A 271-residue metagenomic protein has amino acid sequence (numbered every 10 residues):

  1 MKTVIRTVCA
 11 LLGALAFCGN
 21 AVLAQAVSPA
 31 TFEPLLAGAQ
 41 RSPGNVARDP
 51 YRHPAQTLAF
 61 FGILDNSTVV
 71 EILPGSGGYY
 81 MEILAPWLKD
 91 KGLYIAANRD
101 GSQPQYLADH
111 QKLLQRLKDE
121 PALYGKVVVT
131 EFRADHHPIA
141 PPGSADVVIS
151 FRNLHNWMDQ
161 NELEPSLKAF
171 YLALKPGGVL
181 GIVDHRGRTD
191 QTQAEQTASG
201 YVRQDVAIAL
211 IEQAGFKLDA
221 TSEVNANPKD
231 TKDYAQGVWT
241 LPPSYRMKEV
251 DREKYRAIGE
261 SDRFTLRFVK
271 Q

Functional and structural regions predicted by a protein language model:
F32-F60, L64: Class I SAM-dependent methyltransferase Rossmann-like catalytic core, especially the SAM/SAH-binding loop
D65-S76: Conserved class I S-adenosyl-L-methionine
A85-P86, L163-P176: A short glycine-rich, Lys/Arg-flanked "PGG" loop and its adjoining helix->strand segment in the class I
I95, G177-H185: Conserved beta-strand signature within the Rossmann-like core of class I S-adenosyl-L-methionine
A108-H136: S-adenosyl-L-methionine
P138-V148: A short acidic, Gly/Pro-enriched loop at the edge of an enzyme's catalytic core that lines a small-molecule cofactor
Q193-D219: Conserved Class I S-adenosyl-L-methionine
T231-Q271: Core SAM-dependent methyltransferase catalytic element
